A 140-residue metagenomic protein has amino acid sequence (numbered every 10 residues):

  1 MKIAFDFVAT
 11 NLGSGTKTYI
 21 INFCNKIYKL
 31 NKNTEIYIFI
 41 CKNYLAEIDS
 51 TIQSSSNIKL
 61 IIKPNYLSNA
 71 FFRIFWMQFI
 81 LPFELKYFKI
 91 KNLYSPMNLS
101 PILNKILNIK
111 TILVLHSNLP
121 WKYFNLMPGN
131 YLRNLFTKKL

Functional and structural regions predicted by a protein language model:
M1-L140: Carbohydrate transferase catalytic cores enriched for Leloir-type hexosyltransferases
